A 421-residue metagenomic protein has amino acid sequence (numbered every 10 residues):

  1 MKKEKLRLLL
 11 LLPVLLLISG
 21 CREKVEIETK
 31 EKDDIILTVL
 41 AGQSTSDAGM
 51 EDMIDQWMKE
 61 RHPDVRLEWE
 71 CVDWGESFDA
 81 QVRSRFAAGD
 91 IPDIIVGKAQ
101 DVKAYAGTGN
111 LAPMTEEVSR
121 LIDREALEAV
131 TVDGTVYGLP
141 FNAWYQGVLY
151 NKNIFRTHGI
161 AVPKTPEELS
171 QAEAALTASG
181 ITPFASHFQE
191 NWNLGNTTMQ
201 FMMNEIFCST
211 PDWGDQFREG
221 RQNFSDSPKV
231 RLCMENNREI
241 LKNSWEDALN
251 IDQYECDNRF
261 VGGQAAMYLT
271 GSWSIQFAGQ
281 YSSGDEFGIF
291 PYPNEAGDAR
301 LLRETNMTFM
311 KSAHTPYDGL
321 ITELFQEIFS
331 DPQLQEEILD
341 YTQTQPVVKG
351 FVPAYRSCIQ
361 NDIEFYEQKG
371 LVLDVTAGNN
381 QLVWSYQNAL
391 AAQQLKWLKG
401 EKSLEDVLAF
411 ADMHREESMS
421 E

Functional and structural regions predicted by a protein language model:
T38-G42, D47, I54, E235-Y317: Extracytoplasmic/periplasmic substrate-binding proteins
K59-R66, T157-H158, K242, Q280-Q343 (+1 more regions): Extracytoplasmic/periplasmic substrate-recognition and gating elements
E60-E125, A129, N153-H158, K164 (+4 more regions): Extracytoplasmic "Venus flytrap"/periplasmic binding protein-like
R83-R85, D93, R120-I154, T182-F188 (+2 more regions): A structural signal for short loop-to-beta-strand junctions that line the ligand-binding cleft of periplasmic/secreted
G97-G147, S170, L176, T197 (+1 more regions): Hinge/lid segment of periplasmic solute-binding proteins
Y137, F141, Q146, S170-E219 (+1 more regions): Extracytoplasmic/periplasmic solute-binding protein
D215-L249: Glycine-centered hinge/linker elements that transmit conformational signals in sensory and ligand-binding systems
F287-F290, I338-K396, S420-E421: Long, aromatic- and glycine/proline-rich binding clefts that accommodate carbohydrate-like moieties
